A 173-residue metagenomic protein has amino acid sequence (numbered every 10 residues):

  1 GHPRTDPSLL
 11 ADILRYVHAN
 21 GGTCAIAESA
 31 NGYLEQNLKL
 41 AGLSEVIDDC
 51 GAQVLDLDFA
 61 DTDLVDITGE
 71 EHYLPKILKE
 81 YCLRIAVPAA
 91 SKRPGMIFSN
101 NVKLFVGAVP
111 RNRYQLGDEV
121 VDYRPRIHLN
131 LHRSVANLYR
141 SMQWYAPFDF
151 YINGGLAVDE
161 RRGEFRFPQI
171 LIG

Functional and structural regions predicted by a protein language model:
G1-G173: Extended, low-polarity segments enriched in aliphatic/aromatic residues
